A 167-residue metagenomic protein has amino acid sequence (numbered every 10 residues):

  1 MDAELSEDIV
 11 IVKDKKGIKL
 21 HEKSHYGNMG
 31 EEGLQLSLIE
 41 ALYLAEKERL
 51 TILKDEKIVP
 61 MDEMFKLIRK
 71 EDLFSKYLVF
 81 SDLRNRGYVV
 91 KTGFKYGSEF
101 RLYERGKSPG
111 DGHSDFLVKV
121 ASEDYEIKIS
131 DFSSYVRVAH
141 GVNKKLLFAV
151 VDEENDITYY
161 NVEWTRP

Functional and structural regions predicted by a protein language model:
M1-P167: Long Lys/Arg-rich low-complexity intrinsically disordered regions in nucleic-acid-associated proteins
